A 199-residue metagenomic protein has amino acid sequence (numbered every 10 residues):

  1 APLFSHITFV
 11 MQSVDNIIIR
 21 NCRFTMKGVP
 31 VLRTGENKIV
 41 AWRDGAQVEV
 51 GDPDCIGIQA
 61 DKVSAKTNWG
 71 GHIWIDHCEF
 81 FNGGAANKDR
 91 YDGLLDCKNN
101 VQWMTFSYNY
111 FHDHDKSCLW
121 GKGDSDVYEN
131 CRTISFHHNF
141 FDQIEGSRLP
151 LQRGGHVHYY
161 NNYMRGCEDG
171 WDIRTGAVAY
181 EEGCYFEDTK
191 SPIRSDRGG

Functional and structural regions predicted by a protein language model:
A1-P2, D15-G28, V40-Q47, D52-D54 (+6 more regions): Right-handed parallel beta-helix
I7-S13: Short, T/G/N/S-enriched strand-turn elements that build extracellular solenoid repeat scaffolds
G35-E36: Short, conserved, GDST-rich strand-edge loop motifs in beta-rich repeat architectures
K98, L151-Q152, I173: Glycine- and other small-residue-rich loops at beta-strand/loop junctions that grip anionic moieties
W171-D172, R194: Extended hydrophobic-aromatic, low-complexity segments
T189-G199: Acidic, glycine- and Ser/Thr-rich low-complexity intrinsically disordered tracts in extracellular/secreted proteins
